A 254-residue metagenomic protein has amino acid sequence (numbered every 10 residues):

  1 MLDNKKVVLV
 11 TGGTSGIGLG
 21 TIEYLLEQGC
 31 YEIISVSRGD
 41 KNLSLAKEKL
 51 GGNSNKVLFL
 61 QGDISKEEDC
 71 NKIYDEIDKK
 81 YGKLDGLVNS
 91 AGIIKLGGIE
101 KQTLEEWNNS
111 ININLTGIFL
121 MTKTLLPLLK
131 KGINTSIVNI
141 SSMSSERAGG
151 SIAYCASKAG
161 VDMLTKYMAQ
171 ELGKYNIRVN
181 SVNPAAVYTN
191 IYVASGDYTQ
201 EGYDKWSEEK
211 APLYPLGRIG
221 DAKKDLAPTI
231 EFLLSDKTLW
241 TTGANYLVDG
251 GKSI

Functional and structural regions predicted by a protein language model:
T14-S15: Conserved glycine-rich cofactor-binding loop
L26, C30-L45: Conserved glycine-rich Rossmann-like NAD(P)H-binding loop of the short-chain dehydrogenase/reductase
V88, G173, R178, T241-G243: Short, small/polar-rich loop/turn modules that mediate ligand/substrate recognition or access, typified
G98-I99, E106-I111, K210: Substrate-binding pocket helix/loop in short-chain dehydrogenase/reductase
F119, I219-V248, S253: C-terminal substrate-recognition "lid" of short-chain dehydrogenase/reductases
P127, Q170-K174, L239: Alpha-helical segment proximal to the catalytic Tyr-Lys
V138-G160, T165-K174, A186-V187: Catalytic loop of short-chain dehydrogenase/reductase
